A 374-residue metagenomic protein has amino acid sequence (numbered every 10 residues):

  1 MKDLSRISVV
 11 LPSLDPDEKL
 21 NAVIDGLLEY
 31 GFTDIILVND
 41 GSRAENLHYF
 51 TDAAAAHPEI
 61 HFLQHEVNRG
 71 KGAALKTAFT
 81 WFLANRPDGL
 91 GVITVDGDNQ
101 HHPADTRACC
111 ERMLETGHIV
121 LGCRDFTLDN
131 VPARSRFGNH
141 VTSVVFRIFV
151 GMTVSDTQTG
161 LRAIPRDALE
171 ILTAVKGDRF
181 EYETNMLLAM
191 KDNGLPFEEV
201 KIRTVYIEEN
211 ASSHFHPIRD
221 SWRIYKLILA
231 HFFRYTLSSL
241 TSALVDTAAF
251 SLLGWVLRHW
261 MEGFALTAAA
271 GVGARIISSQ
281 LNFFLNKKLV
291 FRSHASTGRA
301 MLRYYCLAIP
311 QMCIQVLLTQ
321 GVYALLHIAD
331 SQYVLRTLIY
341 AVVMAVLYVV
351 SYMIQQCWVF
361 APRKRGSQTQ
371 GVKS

Functional and structural regions predicted by a protein language model:
M1-D3, V175-R258, R275-S279, N286-P310 (+2 more regions): Hydrophobic helical membrane-anchoring modules
R6-S8, D34, N185: Cell-envelope/extracellular polymer assembly enzymes that use nucleotide-activated donors
D15, D40-S42, R69, A78: Conserved short acidic donor-positioning loop in nucleotide-sugar-dependent glycosyltransferases
D15-E29, E45: Short, well-formed alpha-helical segments that are part of the catalytic scaffolds of diverse glycosyltransferases
N39-F50, V67, N99-Q100: A conserved acidic beta->alpha catalytic loop
T51-P87: Conserved donor nucleotide-binding strand/loop of the catalytic core
V67, A73-F82, P103-F180, I207-F215 (+1 more regions): Acceptor/aglycone-binding surface of glycosyltransferases and processive sugar-polymer synthases
D88-Q100: Short beta-strand-to-loop acidic/aromatic patch adjacent to the donor-nucleotide binding site
